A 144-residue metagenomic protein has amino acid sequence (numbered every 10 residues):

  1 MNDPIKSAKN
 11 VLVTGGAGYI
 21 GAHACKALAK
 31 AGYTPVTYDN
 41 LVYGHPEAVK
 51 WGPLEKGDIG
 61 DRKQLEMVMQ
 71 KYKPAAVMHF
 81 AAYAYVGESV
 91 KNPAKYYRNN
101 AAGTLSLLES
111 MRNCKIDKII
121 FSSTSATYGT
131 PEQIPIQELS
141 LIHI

Functional and structural regions predicted by a protein language model:
M1-I142: N-terminal Rossmann-like NAD(P)+-binding domain of SDR-like oxidoreductases, especially those catalyzing
